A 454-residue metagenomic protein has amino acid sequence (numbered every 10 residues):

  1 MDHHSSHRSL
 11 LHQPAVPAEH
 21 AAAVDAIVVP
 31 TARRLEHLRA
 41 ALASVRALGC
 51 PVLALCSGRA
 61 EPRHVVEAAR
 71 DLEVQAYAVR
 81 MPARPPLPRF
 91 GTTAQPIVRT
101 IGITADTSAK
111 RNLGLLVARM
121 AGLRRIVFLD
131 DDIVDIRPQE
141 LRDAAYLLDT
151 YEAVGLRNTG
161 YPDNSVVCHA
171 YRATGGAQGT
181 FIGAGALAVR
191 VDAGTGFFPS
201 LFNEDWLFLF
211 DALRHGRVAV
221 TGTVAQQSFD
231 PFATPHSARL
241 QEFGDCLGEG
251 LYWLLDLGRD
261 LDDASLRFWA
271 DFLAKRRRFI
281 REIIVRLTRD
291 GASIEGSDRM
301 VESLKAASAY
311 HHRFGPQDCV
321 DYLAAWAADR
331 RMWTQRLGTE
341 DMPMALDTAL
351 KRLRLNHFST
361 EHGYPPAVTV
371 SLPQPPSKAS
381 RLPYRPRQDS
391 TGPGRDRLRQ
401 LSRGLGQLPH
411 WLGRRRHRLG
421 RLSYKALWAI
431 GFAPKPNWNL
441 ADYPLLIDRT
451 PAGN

Functional and structural regions predicted by a protein language model:
M1-H20, G244-N454: Terminal low-complexity segments of carbohydrate-biosynthetic enzymes
M1-R46: N-proximal low-complexity "stem/linker" segments adjacent to membrane-targeting elements
V65-V117: Active-site-proximal specificity loops/subdomain of glycosyltransferases
L123, Q178-G196: Conserved nucleotide-sugar donor-binding and metal-coordinating catalytic region shared by glycosyltransferases
L123-V134: Short beta-strand-to-loop acidic/aromatic patch adjacent to the donor-nucleotide binding site
I133-H169: Conserved donor NDP-sugar-binding/catalytic core segment of glycosyltransferases
F202-L207: Acidic donor-binding loop at a coil-to-helix junction in glycosyltransferase catalytic cores that engages
L213-Q226: Catalytic donor-sugar/metal-binding loop of nucleotide-sugar-dependent glycosyltransferases
